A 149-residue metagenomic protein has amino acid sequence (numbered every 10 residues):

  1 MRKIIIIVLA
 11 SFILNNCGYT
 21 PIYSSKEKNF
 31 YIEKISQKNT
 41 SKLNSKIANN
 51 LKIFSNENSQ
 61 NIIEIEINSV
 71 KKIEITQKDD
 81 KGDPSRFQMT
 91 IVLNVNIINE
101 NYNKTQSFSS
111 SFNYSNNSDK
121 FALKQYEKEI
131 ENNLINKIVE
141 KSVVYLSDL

Functional and structural regions predicted by a protein language model:
M1-I4: Positively charged n-region of N-terminal signal peptides that target proteins for export
S11-K34: Bacterial Sec signal peptide processing site at the extreme N-terminus
N29-F54, N58-S59: A positional/architectural concept
A48-N49, I53-F54, S59, E66-S107 (+2 more regions): Surface-exposed short loop/turn segments
Y145-L149: Amphipathic, coiled-coil-like alpha-helical scaffolding segments used for oligomerization/assembly
